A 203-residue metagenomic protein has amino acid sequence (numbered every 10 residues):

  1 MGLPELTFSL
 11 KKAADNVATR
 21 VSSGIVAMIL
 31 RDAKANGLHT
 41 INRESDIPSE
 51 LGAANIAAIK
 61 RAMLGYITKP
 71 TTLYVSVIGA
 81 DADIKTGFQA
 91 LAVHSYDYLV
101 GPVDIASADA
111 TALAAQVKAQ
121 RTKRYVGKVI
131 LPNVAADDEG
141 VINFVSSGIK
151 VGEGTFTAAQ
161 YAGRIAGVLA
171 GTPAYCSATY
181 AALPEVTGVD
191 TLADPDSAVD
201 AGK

Functional and structural regions predicted by a protein language model:
M1-S23: Short, intrinsically disordered N-terminal pre-domain segments
T7-F8, R20-V21, G79-A80, T155 (+1 more regions): Mixed-charge, polar/low-complexity N-terminal
L10, A14, V77, T187 (+1 more regions): Generic low-complexity, intrinsically disordered sequence content enriched in small uncharged/hydrophobic residues
L30-A110: An N-terminal, globular interaction/scaffold subdomain
Q89-K203: A glycine- and small-residue-enriched flexible loop/hinge signal that marks low-structured segments
